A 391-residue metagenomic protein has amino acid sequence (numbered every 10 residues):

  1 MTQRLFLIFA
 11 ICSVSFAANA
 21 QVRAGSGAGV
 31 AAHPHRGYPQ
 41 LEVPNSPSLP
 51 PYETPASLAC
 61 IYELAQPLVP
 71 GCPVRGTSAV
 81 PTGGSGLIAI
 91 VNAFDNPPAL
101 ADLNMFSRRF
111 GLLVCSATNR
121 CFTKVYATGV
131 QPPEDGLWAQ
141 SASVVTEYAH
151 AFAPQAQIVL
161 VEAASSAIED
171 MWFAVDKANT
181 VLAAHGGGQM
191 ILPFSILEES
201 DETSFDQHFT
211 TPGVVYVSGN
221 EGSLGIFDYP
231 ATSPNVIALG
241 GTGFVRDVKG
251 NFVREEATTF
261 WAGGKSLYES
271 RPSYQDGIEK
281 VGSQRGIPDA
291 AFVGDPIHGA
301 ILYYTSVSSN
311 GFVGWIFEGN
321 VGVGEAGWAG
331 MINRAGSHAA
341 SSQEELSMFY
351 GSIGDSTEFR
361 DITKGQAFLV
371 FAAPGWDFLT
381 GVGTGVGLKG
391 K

Functional and structural regions predicted by a protein language model:
M1-L5: Positively charged n-region of N-terminal signal peptides that target proteins for export
F6-S15: Bacterial N-terminal signal peptides
I11, P81, K280-V281: Sterically constrained small-residue positions within well-ordered secondary structures of folded domains
S13-V14, D102, G299, G387: Alpha-helical transmembrane segments and their juxtamembrane interfaces
A18-A164, H185-Q189, P193, G213-V215 (+5 more regions): N-terminal zymogen propeptides
F152, L160-K391: Extracellular protease catalytic domains of secreted zymogens
